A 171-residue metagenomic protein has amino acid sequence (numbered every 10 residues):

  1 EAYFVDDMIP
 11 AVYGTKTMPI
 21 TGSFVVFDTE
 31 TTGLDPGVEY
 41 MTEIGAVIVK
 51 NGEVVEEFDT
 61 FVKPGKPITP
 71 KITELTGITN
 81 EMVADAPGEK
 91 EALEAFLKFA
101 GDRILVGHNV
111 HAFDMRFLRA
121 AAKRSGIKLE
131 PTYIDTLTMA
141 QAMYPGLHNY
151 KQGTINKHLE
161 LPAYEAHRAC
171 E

Functional and structural regions predicted by a protein language model:
Y3-P131, P145-A163, H167: Conserved non-catalytic scaffold segment of RNase H-like nuclease domains
P131-Q141: A short, structured active-site edge motif that brings together acidic residues
E171: Acidic, divalent-metal-coordinating active-site segment for phosphoryl/phosphodiester hydrolysis, typified by short
